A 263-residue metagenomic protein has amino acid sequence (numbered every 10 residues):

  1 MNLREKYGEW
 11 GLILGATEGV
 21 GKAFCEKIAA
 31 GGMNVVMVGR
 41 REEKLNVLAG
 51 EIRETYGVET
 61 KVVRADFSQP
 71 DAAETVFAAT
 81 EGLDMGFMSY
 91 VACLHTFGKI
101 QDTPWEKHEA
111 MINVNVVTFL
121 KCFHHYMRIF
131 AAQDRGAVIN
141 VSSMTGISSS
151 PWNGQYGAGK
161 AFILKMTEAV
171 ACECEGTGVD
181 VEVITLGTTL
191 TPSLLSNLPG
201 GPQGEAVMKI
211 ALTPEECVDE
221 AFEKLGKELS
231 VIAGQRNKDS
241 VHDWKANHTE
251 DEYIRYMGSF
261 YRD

Functional and structural regions predicted by a protein language model:
W10, G15-E18: Conserved glycine-rich cofactor-binding loop
G31-L48: Conserved glycine-rich Rossmann-like NAD(P)H-binding loop of the short-chain dehydrogenase/reductase
E74, A78, F87, C93-E109 (+1 more regions): Conserved mid-core segment of classical short-chain dehydrogenase/reductases
L94, Q101-K121, R135, I163: Catalytic Tyr-X3-Lys loop
F123, G159: Active-site helix of classical SDR
I129, S148, A169-D180, T188: Active-site-adjacent segment of SDR/Rossmann-fold oxidoreductases
S143: Residue(s) in the substrate-gating loop at a strand-loop-helix junction that position the organic substrate next
V183, G200-W244: C-terminal helical subdomain
